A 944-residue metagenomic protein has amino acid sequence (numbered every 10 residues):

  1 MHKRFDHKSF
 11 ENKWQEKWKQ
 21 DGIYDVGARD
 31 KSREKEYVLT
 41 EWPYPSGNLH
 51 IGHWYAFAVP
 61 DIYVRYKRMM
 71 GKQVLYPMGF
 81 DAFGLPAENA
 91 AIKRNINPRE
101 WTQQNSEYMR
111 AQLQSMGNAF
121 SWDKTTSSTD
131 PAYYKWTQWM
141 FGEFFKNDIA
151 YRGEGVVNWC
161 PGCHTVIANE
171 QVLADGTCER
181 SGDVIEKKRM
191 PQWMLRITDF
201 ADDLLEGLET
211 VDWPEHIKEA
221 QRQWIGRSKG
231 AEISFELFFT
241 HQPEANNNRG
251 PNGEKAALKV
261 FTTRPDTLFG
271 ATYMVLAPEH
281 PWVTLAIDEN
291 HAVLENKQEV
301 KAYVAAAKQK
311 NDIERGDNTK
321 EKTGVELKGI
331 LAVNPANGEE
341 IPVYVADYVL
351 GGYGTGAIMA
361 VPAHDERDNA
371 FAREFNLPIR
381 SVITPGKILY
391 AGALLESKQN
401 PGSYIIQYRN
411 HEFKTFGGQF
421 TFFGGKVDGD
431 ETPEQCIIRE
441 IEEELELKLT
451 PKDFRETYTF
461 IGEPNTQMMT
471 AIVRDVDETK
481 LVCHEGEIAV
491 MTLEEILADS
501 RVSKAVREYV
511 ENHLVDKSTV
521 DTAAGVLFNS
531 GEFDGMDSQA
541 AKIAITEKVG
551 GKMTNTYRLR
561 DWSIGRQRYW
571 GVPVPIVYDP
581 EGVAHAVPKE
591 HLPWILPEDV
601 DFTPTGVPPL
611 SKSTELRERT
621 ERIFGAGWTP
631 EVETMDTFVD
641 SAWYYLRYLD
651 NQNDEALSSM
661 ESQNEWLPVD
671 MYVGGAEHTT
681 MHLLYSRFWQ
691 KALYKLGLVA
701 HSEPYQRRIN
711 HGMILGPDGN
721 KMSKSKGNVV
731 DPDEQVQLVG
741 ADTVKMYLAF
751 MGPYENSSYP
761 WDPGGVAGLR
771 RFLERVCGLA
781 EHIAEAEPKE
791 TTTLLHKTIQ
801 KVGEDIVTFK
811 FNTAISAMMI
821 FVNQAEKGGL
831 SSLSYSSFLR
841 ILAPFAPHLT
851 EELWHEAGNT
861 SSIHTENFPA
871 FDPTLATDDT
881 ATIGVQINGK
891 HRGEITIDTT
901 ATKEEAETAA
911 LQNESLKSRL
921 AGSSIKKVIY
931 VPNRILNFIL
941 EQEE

Functional and structural regions predicted by a protein language model:
M1-L39, R68-P77, W101-Y108, W213 (+2 more regions): Conserved oxyanion/phosphate-binding beta-strand-loop segments in alpha/beta enzyme cores
K3, F10-Q15, W136-T384, T605 (+5 more regions): NTP-handling and nucleic-acid-processing catalytic cores
R4, K13, K17-D21, K93-L258 (+10 more regions): Residue patterns forming the tRNA-binding/recognition surfaces of aminoacyl-tRNA synthetases and related DALR
D30-S32, E41-W42, P77-P86, T125-Y133 (+4 more regions): Short, solvent-exposed turn/loop segments enriched in Gly/Ser/Thr/Pro and often Arg
V38, Y44-L75, C178, A256 (+8 more regions): Conserved active-site neighborhood of enzyme catalytic/cofactor-binding cores
A372, S918-E943: Cysteine/selenocysteine-centered motifs that mediate thiol-based redox chemistry or coordinate metal-sulfur cofactors
T384-T421, L449: N-terminal strand-loop-strand
G425-S530, T546: Unchanged
